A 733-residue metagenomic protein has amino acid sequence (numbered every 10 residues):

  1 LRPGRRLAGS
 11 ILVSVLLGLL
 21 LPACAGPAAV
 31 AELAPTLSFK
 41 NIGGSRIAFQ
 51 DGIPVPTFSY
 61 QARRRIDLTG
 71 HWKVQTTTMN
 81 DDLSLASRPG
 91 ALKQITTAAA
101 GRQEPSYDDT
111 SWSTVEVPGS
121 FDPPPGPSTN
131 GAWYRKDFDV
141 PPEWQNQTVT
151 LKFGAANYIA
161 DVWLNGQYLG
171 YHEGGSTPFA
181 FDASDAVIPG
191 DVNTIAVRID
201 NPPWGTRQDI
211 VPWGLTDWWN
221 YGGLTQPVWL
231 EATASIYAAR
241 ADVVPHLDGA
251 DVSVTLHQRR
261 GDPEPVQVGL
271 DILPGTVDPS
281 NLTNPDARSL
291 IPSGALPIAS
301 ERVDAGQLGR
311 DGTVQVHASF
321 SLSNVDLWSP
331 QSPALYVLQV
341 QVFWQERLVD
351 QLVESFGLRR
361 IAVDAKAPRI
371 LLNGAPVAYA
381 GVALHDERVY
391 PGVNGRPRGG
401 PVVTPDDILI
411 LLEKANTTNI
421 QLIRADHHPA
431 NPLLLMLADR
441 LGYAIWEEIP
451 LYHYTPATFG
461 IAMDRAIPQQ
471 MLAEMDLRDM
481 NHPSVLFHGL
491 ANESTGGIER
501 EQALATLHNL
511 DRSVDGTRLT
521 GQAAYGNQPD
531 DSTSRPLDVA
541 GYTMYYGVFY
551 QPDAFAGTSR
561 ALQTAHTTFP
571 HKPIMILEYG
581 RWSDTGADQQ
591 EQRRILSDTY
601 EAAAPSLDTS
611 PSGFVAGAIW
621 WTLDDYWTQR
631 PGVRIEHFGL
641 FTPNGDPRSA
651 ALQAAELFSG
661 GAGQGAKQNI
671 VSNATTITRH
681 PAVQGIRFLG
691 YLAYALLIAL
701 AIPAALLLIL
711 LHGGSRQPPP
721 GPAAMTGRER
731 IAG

Functional and structural regions predicted by a protein language model:
S10-A23: Bacterial N-terminal signal peptides
P27-P125, R198, P202, G275-L290: Accessory carbohydrate-binding/adhesion or oligomerization-edge regions at the termini of glycan-active proteins
A34-F49, I53-S59, K73-M79, P123-P124 (+2 more regions): Accessory beta-strand-rich segments of carbohydrate-active enzymes
L37, Y60-S84, A156, W219-G223 (+5 more regions): Substrate-binding clefts and catalytic carboxylate motifs of secreted carbohydrate-active enzymes
E116-V140, W144-K152, N157-L164, G170-E173 (+10 more regions): Active-site-adjacent substrate/metal-binding segments within catalytic domains of carbohydrate-active enzymes
L164, A250-D304: Beta-strand-rich binding/interaction modules
I698-G714: Alpha-helical transmembrane segments
S715-G733: Cytoplasmic C-terminal tails of single-pass
